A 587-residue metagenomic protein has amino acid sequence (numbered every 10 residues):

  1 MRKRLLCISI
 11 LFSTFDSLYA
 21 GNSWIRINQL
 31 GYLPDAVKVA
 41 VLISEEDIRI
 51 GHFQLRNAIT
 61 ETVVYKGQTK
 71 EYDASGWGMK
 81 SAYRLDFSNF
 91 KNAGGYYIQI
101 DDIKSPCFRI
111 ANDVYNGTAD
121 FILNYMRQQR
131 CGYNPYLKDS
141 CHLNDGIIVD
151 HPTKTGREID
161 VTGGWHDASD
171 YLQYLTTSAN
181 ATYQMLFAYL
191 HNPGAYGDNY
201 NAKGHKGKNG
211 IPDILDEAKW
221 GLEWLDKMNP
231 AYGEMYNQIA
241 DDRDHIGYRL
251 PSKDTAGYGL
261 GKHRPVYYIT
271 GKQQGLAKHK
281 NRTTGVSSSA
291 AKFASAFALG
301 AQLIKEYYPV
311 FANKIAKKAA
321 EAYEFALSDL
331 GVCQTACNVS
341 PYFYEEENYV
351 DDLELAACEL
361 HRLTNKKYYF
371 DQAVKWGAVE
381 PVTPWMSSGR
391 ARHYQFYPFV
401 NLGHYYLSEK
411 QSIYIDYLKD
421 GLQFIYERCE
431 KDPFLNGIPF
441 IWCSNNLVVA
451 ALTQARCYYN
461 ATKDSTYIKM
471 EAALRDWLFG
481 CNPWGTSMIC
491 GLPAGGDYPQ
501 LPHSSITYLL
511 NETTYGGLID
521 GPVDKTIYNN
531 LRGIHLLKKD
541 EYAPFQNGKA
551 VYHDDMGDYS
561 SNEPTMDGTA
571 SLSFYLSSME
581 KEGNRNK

Functional and structural regions predicted by a protein language model:
M1-G21: Bacterial Sec-dependent N-terminal signal peptides
A20-Q29, I122: Boundary/junction segments of secreted and surface-exposed precursor proteins
I25, Q29-P106, N112-D113, R127-Y183 (+7 more regions): Aromatic (Trp/Tyr) and acidic
K104-S105, N112-Y125, P193, K208: Active-site-surrounding "flap" and adjacent substrate/cofactor-binding loops of secreted or lumenal enzymes, prototyped
K203-I214: Acidic, glycine-anchored loop motifs typical of Ca2+
I214-I239: Carboxylate/His-rich catalytic cores and anion/metal-binding grooves
K272-R282, C333-V339, V382-M386, E427-I438: Acidic/His metal-coordination segments adjacent to aromatic residues that form catalytic metal sites in metalloenzymes
V286, A290, A294-I304, A312-R362 (+1 more regions): Aromatic-lined, polymer-binding surfaces characteristic of secreted/periplasmic polysaccharide-degrading enzymes
